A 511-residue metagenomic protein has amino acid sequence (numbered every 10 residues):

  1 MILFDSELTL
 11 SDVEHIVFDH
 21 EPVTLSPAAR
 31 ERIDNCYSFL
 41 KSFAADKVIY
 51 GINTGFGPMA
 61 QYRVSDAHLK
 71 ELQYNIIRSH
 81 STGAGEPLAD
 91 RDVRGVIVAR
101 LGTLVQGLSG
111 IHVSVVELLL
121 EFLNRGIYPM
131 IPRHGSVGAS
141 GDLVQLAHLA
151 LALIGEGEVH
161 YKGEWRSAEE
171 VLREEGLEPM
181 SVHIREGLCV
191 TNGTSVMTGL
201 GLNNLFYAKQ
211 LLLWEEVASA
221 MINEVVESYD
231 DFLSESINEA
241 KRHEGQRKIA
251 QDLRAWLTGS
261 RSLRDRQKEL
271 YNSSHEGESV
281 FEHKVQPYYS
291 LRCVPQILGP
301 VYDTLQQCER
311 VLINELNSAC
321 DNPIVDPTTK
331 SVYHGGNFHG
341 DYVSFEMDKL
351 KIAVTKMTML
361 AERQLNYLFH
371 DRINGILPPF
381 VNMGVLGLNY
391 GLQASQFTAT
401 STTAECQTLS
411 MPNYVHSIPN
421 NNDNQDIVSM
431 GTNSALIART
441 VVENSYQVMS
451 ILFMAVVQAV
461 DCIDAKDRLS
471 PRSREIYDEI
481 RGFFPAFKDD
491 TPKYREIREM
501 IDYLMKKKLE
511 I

Functional and structural regions predicted by a protein language model:
I2-D46, E71, I76-P132, N223 (+1 more regions): Glycine-rich, flexible loop motifs
I2-E21, L25-R32, C36-F39, L69 (+1 more regions): C-terminal auxiliary extensions adjacent to catalytic cores
A44, V48-Y50, Y128-H134, E156 (+2 more regions): Exposed boundary/loop context
A44-V48, G126-P129, L146, S167 (+1 more regions): Hydrophobic alpha-helical context, especially transmembrane and signal-peptide helices
Y50-V64, H68-L72, S79-L104, P132-I154 (+2 more regions): FAD-binding core of FAD-dependent oxidoreductases, characterized by glycine-rich FAD pyrophosphate-binding loops
S79, A99-T103, L118-P129, H134 (+7 more regions): Mid-sequence acidic-hydrophobic segments that form the walls of catalytic/ligand-binding cavities or oligomerization
